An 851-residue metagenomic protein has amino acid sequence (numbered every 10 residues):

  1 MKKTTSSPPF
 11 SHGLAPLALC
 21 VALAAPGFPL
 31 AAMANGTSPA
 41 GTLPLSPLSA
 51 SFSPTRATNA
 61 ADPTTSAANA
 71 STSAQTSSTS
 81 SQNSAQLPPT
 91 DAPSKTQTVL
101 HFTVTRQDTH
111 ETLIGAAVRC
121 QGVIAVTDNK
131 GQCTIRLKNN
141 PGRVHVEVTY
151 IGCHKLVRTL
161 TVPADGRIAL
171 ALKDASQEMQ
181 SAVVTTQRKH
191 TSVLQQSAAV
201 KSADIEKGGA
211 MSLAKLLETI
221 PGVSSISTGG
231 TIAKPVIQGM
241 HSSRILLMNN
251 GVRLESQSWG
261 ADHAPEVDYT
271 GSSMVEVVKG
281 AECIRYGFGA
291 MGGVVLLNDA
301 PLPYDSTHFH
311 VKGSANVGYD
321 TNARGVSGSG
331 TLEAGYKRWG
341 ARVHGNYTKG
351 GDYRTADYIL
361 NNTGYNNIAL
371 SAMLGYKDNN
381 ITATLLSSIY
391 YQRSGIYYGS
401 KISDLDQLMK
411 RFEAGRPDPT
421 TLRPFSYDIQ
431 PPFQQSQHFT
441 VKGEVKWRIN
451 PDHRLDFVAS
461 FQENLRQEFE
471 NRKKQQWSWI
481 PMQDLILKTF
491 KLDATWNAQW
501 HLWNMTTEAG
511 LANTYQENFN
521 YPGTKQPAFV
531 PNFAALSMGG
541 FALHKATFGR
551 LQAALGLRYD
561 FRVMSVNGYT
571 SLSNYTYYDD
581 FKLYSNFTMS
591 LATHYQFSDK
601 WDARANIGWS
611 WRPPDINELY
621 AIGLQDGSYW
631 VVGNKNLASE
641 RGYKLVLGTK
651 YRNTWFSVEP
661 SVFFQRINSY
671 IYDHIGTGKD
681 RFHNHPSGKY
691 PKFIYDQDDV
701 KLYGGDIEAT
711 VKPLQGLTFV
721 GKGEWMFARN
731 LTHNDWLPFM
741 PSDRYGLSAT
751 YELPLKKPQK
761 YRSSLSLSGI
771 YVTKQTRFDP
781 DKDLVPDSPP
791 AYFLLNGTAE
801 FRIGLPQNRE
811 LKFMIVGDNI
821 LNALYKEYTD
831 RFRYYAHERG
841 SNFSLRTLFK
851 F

Functional and structural regions predicted by a protein language model:
K2-T4, W611-R612, R666-S669, D673 (+2 more regions): C-terminal beta-signal and adjacent terminal beta-strands/loops of Gram-negative outer-membrane beta-barrel proteins
L43-S77, S81-K95, T103-T109, A117 (+4 more regions): Short, acidic, small-residue-rich periplasmic hinge/interaction motif at the N-terminus of Gram-negative outer-membrane
R136, R253-A281: Short acidic/polar hinge/loop motifs at secondary-structure boundaries that mediate gating or recognition
G152, L296, T331-P431: Periplasmic-side early beta-strands and strand-to-turn transitions of outer-membrane beta-barrels
I168-L170, Y269-S314: A beta-strand signature from Gram-negative outer-membrane beta-barrel systems, especially the internal plug domain
K377-Q392, F425-N574, Y578-S590, H594-Q596 (+4 more regions): Face-selective signature of the C-terminal outer-membrane beta-barrel domain
P481-T495, G539, V632-A638, K644 (+3 more regions): Outer membrane beta-barrel strand-and-loop segments of large Gram-negative receptors, especially TonB-dependent
F664-R666, H685-Q775: Gram-negative outer-membrane beta-barrel transporters
